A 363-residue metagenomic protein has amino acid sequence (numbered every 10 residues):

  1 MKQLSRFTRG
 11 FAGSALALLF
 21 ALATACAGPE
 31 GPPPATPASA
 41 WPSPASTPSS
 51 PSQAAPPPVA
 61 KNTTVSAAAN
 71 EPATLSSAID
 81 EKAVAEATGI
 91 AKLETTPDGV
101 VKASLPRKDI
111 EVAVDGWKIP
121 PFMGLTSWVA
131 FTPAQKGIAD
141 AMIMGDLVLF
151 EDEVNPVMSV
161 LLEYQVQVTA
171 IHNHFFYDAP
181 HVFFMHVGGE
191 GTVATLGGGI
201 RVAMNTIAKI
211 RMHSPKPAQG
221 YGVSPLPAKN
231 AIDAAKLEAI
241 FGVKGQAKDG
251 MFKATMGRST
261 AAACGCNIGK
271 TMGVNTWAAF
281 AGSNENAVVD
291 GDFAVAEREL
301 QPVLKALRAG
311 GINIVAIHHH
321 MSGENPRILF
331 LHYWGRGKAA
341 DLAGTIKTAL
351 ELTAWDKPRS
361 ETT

Functional and structural regions predicted by a protein language model:
K2-A15: Bacterial N-terminal signal peptides that target proteins for export
L22-A25: C-terminal motif of bacterial Sec signal peptides marking the signal peptidase cleavage site
A27-V59: Short, low-complexity, disordered segments immediately C-terminal to signal peptides in bacterial exported proteins
N62-E111, N205-G257, A262-G265, T353-T363: Intrinsic disorder/low-complexity detector
E111-P133, R258-G282, I317: Intrinsic, low-complexity N-terminal interaction/targeting segments
P120-M123, E151-Y177, G269-G273, E297-S322: Extended intrinsically disordered, low-complexity coil regions enriched in Ser, Thr, Gly, Ala and often Pro
G124-L161, V274-V288, V295-L307: Mid-length scaffold segments of soluble, non-membrane domains
L149-T169, A179-V223, L329, Y333-K357: Hydrophobic, ordered structural segments
